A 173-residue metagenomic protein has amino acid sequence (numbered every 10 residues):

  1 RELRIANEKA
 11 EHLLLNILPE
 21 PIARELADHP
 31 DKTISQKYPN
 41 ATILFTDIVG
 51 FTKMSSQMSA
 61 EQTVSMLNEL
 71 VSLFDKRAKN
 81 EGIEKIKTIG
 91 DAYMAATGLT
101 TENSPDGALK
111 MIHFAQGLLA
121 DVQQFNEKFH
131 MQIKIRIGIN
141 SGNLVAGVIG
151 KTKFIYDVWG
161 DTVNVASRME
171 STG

Functional and structural regions predicted by a protein language model:
R4-L14, E25, H29-H113: Catalytic NTP-binding/metal-coordinating core of nucleotidyl cyclase/transferase enzymes
T46, R77-K110, V122-V163: Catalytic core of nucleotidyl cyclases, primarily class III adenylyl/guanylyl cyclases
L73, G117, D121-Q124: Solvent-exposed, charged/polar functional surfaces in cytosolic regulatory/catalytic domains
Q116, A120, V165, S171-G173: ATP-driven catalytic headpiece of P-type ATPases
